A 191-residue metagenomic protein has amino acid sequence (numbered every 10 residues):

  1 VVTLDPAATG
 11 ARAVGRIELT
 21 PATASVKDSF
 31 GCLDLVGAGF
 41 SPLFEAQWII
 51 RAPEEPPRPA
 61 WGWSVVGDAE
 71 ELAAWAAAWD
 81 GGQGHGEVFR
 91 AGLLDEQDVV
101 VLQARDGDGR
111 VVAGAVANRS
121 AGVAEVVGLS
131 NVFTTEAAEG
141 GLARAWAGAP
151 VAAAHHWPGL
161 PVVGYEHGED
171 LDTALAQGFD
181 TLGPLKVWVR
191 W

Functional and structural regions predicted by a protein language model:
V2-T9, N131-G141: A short, internal acetyl-CoA/4′-phosphopantetheine-binding micro-motif in the GNAT/acyltransferase core
L4-E70, P150-A154, G159-W191: Acyl-donor-binding surface of acyltransferase catalytic domains
S64-V101: Internal catalytic-core helix/loop-beta-alpha segment that presents or stabilizes conserved functional determinants
G86-T135, G183: A conserved beta-strand-loop-helix scaffold within acyl/acetyltransferase catalytic domains
A113, W146-A152: A short, acidic, amphipathic alpha-helical segment used as a generic capping/interface helix at domain edges
A121, A138, G168: Flexible, active-site-proximal loop/turn residues at the rims of small-molecule/cofactor binding pockets and catalytic
A124-V127, G141, L160: Short conserved catalytic/interaction loops centered on acidic-Pro-aromatic/His motifs
